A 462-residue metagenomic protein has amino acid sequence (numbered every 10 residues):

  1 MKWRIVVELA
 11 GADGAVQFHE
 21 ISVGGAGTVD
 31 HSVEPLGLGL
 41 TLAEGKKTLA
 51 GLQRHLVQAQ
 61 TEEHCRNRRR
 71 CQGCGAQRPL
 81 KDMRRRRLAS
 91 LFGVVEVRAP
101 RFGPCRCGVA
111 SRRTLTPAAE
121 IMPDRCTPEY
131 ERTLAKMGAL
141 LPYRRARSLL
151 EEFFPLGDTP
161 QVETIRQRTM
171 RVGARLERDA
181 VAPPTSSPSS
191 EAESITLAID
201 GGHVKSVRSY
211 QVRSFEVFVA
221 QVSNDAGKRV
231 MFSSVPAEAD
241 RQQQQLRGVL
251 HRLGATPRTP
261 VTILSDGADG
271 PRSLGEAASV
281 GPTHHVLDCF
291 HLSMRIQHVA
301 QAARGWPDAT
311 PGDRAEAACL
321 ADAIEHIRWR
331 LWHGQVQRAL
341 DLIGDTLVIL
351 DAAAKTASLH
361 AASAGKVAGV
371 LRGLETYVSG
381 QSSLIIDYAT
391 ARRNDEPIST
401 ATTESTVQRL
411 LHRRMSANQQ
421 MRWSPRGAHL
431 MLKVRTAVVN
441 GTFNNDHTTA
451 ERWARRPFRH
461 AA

Functional and structural regions predicted by a protein language model:
M1-L52, A99-A462: Catalytic center-proximal scaffold of phosphoryl-transfer enzymes
K46-Q60, D82-F92: Short Cys/His-rich Zn2+-coordinating modules
Q60-R70, R84, V97-R101: Short metal-coordination and nucleic-acid-contact micro-motifs, chiefly zinc-binding Cys/His arrays
E63, R78-K81, A278, N418: Amphipathic alpha-helical interaction segments
C71-C74, P104-C105: Short cysteine-rich clusters marking metal-coordination/redox-active sites
G75-R78, S111: Cys/His-rich microdomains that often coordinate metals
R78, V95-V97: Short, isolated positions in well-ordered beta-strands
